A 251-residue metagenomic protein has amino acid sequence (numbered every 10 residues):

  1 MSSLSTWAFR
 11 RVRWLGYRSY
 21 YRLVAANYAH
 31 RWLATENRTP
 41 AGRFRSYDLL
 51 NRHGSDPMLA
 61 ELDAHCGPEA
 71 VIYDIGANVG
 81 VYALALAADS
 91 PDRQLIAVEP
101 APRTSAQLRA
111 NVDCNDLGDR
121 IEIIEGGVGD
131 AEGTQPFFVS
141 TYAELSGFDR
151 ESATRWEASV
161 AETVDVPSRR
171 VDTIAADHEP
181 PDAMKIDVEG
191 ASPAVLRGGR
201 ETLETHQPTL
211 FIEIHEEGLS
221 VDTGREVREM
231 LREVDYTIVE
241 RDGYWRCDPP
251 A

Functional and structural regions predicted by a protein language model:
M1-N111, N115-D116, R120, G243-A251: S-adenosyl-L-methionine
L4, A70, D89-Q94, T173-A251: Conserved acidic-Pro-Pro-aromatic motif
W32-A60, A64, G118-D119, G126-T173: Glycine-rich adenosyl-binding loop in Rossmann-like folds that engage adenosine-containing cofactors
Y73, I96, I124, P167 (+1 more regions): Conserved Rossmann-like nucleotide-binding pocket used by diverse enzymes that bind dinucleotide cofactors
A77-V79, P102, V128-D130, V188-S192 (+1 more regions): Short, glycine/acidic-enriched loop or turn micro-motifs at the edges of active sites
L84, S105-A106, S146, P193-R197: Alpha-helical elements of the RecA-like P-loop NTPase motor core of helicases
D113-N115, F138-E144, T202, V227-L231: Short, hinge-like loop/turn segments at secondary-structure boundaries
E122-I124, V239: General small-molecule cofactor/ligand-binding pocket signal
